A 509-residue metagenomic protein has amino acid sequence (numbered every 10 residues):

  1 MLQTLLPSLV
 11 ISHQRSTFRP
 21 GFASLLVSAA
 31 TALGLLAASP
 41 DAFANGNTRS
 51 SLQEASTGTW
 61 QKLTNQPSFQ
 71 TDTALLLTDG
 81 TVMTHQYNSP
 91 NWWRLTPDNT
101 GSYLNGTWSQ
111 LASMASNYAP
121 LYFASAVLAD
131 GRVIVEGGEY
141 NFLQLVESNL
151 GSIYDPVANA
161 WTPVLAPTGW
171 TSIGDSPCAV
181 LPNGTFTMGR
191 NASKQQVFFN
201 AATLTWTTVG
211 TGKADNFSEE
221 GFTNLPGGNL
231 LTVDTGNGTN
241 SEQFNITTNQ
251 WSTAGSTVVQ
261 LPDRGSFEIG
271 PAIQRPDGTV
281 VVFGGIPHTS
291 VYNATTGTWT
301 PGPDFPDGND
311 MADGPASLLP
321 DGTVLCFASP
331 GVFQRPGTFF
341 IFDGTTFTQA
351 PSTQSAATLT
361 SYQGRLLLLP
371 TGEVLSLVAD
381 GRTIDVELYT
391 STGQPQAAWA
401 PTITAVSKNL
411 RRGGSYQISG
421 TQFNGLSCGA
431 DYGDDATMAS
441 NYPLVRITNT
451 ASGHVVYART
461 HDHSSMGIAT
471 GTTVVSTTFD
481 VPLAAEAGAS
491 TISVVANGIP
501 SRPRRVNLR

Functional and structural regions predicted by a protein language model:
M1-P20: N-terminal secretory signal peptides that target proteins for export/translocation
L2-L5, G34-E54: Bacterial Sec-dependent N-terminal signal peptides
S24-A37: Bacterial N-terminal signal peptides
F43-R509: Kelch-like beta-propeller repeat domains
